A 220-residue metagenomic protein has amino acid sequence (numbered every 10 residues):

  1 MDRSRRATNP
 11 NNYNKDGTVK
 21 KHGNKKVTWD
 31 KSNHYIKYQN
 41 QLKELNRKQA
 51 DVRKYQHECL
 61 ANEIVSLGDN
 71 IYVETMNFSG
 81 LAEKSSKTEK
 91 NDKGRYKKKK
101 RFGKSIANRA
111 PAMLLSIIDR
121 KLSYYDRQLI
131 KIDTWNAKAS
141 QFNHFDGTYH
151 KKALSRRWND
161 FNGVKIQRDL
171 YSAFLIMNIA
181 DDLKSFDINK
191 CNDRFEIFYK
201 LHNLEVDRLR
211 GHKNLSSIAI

Functional and structural regions predicted by a protein language model:
M1-I220: Positively charged, helix-rich recognition surfaces that bind polyanionic ligands
